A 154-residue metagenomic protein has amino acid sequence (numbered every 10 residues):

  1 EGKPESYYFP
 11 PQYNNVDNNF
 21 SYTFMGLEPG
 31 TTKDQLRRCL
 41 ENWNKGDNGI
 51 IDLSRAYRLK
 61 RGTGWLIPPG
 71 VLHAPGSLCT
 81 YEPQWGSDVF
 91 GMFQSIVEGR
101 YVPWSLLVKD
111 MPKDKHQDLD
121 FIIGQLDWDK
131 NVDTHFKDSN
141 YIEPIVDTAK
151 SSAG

Functional and structural regions predicted by a protein language model:
E1-R61, V71-G154: Active-site region of the double-stranded beta-helix
